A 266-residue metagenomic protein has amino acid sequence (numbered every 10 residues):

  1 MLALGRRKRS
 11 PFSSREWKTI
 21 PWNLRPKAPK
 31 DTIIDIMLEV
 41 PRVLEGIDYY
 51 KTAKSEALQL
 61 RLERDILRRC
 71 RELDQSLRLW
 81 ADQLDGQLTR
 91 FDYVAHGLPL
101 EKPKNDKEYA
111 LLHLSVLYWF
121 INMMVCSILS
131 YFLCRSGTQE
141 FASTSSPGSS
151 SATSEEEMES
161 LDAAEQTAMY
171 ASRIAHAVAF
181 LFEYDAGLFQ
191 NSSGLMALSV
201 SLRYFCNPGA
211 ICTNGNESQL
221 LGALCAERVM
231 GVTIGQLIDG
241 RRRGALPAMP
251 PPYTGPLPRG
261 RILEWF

Functional and structural regions predicted by a protein language model:
M1-I121, V125-G137, F141, L161-S172: Central/C-terminal regulatory/activation regions of fungal transcription factors
D82, G86-F266: Fungal-biased detection of long, low-complexity, Ser/Thr- and Lys/Arg-rich intrinsically disordered regions
